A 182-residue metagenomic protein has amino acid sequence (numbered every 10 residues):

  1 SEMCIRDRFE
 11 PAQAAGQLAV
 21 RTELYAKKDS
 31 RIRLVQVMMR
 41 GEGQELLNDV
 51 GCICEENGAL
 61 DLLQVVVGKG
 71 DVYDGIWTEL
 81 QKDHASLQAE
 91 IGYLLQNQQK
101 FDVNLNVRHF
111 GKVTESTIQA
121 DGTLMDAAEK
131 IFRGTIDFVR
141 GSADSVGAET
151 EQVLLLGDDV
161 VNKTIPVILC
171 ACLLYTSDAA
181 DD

Functional and structural regions predicted by a protein language model:
S1-E2, R6-L174: Conserved beta-strand/loop scaffold segments within soluble protein domains that form the structured core and edges
D178-D182: A short, hydrophobic C-terminal helix/tail in secreted or cell-surface proteins
